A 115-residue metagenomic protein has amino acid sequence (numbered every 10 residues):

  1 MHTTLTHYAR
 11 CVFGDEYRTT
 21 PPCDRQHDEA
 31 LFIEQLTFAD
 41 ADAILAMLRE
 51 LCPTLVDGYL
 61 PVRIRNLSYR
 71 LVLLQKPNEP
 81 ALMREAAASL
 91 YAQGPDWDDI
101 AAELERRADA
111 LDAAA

Functional and structural regions predicted by a protein language model:
M1-T4, D109-A115: Short intrinsically disordered terminal tails
H2-P21: N-terminal "cap/leader" segments of large eukaryotic alpha-helical scaffolds
H2-T6, R25, T37-L48, P53 (+2 more regions): Alpha-helix initiation and capping sites
L5-A9, F32, I44, A86 (+1 more regions): Generic structural signal of hydrophobic/aromatic residues within well-ordered alpha-helices of folded domains
C11-E16, M47-T54, E85-Q93: Alpha-solenoid HEAT/Armadillo-like helical repeat scaffolds in large eukaryotic proteins
Y17-P22, T54-L60, L73-K76, P80 (+1 more regions): Charged, low-complexity interaction regions
H27-F38, P61-Q75, D98-D109: Structural detector for internal amphipathic alpha-helices that build alpha-solenoid repeat scaffolds
